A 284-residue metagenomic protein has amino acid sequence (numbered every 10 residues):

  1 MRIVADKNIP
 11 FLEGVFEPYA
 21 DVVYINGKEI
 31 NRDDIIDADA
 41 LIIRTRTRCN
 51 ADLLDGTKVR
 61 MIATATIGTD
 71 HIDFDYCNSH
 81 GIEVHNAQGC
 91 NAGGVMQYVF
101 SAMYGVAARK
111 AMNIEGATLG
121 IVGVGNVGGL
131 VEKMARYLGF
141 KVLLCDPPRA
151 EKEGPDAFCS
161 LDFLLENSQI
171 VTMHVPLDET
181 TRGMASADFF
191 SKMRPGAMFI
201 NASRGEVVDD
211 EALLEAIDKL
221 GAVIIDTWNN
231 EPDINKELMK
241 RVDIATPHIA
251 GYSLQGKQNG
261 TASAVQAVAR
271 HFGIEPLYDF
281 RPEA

Functional and structural regions predicted by a protein language model:
M1-A38, L143: N-terminal glycine-/charge-rich "phosphate-binding" loop or analogous flexible N-terminal tail
D6, I43-R44, A65, M173-P176 (+1 more regions): Short, well-ordered coil/turn residues at beta-beta hairpins and beta-strand->alpha-helix junctions within
P10, Y137-G154: NAD(P)-binding Rossmann-fold cofactor-contacting core
I35-A40, G56-R60, E166-V171, R194-A197: Short acidic/histidine-rich motifs immediately flanking catalytic phosphotransfer sites in two-component signaling
D39-A111: Phosphate/diphosphate ligand-binding glycine-rich loop within oxidoreductases
R48-N50, R149-E237: Rossmann-like adenosine-cofactor binding region
A102-G139: Glycine-rich NAD(P)-binding loop of Rossmann-like domains
G196-F199, S203-A284: Rossmann-like dinucleotide-binding domain for NAD(H)/NADP(H)
